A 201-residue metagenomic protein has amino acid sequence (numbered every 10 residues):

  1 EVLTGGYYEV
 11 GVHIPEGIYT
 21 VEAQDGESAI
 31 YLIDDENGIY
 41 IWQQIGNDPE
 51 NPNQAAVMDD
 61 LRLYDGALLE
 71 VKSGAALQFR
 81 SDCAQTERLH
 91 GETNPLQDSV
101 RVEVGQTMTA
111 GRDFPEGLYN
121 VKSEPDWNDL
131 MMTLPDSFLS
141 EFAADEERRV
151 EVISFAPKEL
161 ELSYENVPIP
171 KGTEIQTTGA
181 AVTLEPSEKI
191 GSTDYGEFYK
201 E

Functional and structural regions predicted by a protein language model:
E1, D25-E103, S123-E201: Primarily secretory-pathway and cell-envelope proteins
T4-G6, V10-I18, Q106, D113-L118: A glycine-anchored, Pro-Gly-centered beta-turn/N-cap motif
E9-V10, D59, T109-A110, E165: Short, flexible, glycine/charge-rich loop motifs used to bind or transfer phosphoryl groups or to couple energy/partner
A110-R112, E116-D129: A charged, solvent-exposed segment within the mature domains of Sec-exported extracytoplasmic proteins
